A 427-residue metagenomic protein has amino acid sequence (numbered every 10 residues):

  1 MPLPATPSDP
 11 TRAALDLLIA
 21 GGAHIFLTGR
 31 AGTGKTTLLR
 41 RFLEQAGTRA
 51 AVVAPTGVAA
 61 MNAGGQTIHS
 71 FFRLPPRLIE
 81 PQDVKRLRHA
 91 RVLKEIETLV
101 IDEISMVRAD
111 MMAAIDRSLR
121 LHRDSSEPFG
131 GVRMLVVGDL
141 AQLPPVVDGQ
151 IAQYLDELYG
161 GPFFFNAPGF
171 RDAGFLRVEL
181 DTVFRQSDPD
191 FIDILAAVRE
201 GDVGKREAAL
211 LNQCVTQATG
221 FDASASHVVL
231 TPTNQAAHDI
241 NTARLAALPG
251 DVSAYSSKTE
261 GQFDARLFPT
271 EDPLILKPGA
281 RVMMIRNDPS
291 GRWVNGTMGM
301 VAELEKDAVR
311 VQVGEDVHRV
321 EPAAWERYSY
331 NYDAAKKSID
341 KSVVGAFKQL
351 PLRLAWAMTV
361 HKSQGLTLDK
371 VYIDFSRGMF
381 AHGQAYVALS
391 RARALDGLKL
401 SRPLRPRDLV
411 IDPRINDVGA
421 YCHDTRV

Functional and structural regions predicted by a protein language model:
M1-V427: Conserved ATP-binding/catalytic motifs of P-loop helicase motor domains
